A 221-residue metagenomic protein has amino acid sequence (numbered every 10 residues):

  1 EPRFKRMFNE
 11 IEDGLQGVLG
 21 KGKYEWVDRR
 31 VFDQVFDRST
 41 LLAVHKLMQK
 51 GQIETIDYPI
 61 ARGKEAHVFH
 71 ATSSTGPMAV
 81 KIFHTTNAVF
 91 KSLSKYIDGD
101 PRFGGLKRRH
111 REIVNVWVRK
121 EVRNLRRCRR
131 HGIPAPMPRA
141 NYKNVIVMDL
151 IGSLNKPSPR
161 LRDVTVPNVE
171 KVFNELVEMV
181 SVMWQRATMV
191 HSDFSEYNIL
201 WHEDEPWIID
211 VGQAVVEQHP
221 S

Functional and structural regions predicted by a protein language model:
E1-Y58, P167, E175-S181, R186 (+2 more regions): Regulatory N- and C-terminal appendages and interdomain linkers associated with kinase/kinase-like NTP transferase
Y24, F32-P157: Conserved ATP-binding subdomain of kinase catalytic cores across diverse folds
G51, G63-A66, T188, S192 (+1 more regions): Glycine-centered flexibility sites
S73-T85, R160-D163, S192-S221: Catalytic activation segment of kinase domains across protein kinase-like and atypical kinase folds
R109-A135, N141-Y142, S158-S192, Y197 (+1 more regions): Conserved kinase catalytic-core helix
